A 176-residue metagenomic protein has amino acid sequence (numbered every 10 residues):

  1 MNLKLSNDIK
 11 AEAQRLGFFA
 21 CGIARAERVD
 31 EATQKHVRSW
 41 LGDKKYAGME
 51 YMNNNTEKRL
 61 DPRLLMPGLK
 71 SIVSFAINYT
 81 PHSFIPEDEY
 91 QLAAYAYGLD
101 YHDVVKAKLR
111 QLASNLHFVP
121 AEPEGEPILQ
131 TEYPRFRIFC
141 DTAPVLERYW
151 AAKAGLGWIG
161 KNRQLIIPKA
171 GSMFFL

Functional and structural regions predicted by a protein language model:
M1-L176: Auxiliary alpha/beta "docking" domains used to position bulky ligands
